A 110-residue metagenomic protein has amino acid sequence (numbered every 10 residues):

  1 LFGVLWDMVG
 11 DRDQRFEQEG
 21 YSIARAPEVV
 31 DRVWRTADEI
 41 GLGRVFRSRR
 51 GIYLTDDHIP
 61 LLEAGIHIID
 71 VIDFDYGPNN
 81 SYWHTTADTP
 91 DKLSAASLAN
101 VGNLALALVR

Functional and structural regions predicted by a protein language model:
F2, V9-R110: Active-site-adjacent substrate-binding region of metalloamidase/peptidase-like peptide-processing proteins
